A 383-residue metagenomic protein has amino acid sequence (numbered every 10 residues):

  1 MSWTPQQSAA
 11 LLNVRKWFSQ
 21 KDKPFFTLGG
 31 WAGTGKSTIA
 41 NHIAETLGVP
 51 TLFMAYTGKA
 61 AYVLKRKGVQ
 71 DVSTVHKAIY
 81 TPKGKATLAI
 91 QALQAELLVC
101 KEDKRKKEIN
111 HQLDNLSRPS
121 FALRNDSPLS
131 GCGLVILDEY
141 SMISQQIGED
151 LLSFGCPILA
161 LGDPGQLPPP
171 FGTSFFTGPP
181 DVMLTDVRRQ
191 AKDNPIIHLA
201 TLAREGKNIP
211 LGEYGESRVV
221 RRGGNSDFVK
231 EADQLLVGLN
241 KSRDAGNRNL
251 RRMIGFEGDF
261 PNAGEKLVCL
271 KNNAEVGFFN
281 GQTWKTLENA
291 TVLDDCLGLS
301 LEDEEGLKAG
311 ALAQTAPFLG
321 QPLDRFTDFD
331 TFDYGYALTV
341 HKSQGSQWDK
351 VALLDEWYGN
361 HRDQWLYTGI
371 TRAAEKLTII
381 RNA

Functional and structural regions predicted by a protein language model:
M1-A9: Dynamic helix-loop-helix/coil hinge segments at AAA+ ATPase domain boundaries and subdomain interfaces
S8-K36, L113, Q146-C156, L161-G310 (+1 more regions): Conserved helicase motor core of P-loop NTPases
S8-S19, G29-W31, L52-I147, D186-V187 (+2 more regions): Conserved P-loop NTPase motor core of helicases/translocases
I39, I43: Hydrophobic positions on the alpha1 helix immediately C-terminal to the Walker A/P-loop
F53, I136, P157-D163, I379: Structural recognition of the conserved hydrophobic beta-strand(s) that form the central parallel beta-sheet of P-loop
C132-G133, F154-I158, A373-E375: A short helix->loop->beta-strand "cap" motif at the edges of active sites that frequently abuts
L137-I143, P164-G165, S343, E356-Y358: Conserved Walker B
L301-A383: C-terminal accessory regions
